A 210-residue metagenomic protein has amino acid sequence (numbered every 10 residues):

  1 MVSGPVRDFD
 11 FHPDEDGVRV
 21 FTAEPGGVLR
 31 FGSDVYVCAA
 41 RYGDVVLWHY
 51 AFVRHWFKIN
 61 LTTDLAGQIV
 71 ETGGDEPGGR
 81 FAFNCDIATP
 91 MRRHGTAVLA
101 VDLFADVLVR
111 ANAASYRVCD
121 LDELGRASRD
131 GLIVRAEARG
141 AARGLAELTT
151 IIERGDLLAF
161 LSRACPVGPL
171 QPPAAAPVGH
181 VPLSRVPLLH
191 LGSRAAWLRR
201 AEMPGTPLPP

Functional and structural regions predicted by a protein language model:
M1-W48: Charge-rich, low-complexity N-terminal segments
F31-G32, G78-G79, R110-N112: Short, well-ordered loop/turn elements at secondary-structure boundaries
D44-A105: Structured beta-strand/loop patches that form or line metal/cofactor-binding pockets in enzymes
C85-A88, R92, A97-L99, G140-G144 (+1 more regions): A long amphipathic alpha-helix within ATP-dependent nucleotide-binding catalytic cores
L103-T149: A hydrophobic, small-residue-rich beta->alpha segment in the mid-to-C-terminal subdomain of diverse proteins
R143-A201: Cysteine/selenocysteine-centered motifs that mediate thiol-based redox chemistry or coordinate metal-sulfur cofactors
R200-P210: C-terminal non-catalytic accessory extensions
